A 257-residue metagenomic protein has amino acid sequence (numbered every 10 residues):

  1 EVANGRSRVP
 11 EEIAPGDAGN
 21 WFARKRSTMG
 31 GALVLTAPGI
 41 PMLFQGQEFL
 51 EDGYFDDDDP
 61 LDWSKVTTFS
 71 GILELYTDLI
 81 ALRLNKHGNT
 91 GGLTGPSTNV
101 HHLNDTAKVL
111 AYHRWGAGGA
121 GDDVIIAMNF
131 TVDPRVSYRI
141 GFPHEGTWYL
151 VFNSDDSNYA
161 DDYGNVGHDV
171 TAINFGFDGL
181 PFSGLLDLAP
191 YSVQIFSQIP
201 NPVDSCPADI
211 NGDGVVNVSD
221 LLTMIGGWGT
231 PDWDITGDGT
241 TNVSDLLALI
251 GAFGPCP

Functional and structural regions predicted by a protein language model:
E1, F49-L50, G229: Short connector loops/turns at beta-strand edges and beta->alpha or beta->beta junctions
E1-A14: Aromatic-lined glycan-binding groove of carbohydrate-active enzymes
E11-E12, N165-V166, V215: Short intrinsically disordered coil segments
E12, D52, P60, T230-D232: A short, flexible beta-alpha/helix-coil linker loop
A14-W21: Metal-dependent phosphoester/phosphodiester hydrolase catalytic core
G19, S64-T67, D213, D238: Pocket-edge positions in alpha/beta enzyme catalytic cores
W21-T28, L33-L43, Q47-D204: Carbohydrate-interacting/catalytic domains
N201-P257: Cellulosome-associated attachment modules in secreted, modular CAZymes
